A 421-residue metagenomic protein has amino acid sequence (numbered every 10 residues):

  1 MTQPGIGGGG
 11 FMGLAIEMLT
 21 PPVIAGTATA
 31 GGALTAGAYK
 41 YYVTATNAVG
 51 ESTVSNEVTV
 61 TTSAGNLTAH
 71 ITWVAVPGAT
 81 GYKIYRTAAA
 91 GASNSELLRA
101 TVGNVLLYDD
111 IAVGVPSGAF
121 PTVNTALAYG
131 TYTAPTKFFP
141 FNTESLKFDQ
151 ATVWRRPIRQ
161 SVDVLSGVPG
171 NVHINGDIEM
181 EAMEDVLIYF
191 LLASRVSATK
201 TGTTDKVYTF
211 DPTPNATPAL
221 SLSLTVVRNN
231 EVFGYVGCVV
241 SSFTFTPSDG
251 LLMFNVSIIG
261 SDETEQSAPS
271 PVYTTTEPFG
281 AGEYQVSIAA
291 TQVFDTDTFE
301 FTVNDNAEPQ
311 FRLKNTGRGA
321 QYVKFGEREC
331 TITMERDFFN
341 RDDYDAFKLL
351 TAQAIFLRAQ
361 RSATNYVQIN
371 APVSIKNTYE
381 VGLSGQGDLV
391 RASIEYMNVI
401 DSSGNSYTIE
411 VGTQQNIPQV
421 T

Functional and structural regions predicted by a protein language model:
M1-M18, K83-Y85, A128-T421: Signature of extracytoplasmic/envelope-associated structural regions
L19-G130: Disordered, low-complexity "stalk" and linker segments at domain junctions of extracellular and cell-surface proteins
